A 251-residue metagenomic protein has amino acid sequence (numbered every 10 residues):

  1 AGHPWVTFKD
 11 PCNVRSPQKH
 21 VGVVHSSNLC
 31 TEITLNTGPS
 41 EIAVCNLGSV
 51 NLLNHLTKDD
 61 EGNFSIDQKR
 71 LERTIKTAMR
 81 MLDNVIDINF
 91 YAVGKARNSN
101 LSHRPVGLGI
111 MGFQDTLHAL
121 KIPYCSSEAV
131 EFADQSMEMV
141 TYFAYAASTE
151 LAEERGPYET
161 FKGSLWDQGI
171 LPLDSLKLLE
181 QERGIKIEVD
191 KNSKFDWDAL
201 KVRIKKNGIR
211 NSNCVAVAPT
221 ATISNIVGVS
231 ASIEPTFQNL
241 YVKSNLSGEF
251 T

Functional and structural regions predicted by a protein language model:
H3-N100, P105, I110-L120, V229-T251: Function-dense linear segments that define catalytic or interfacial modules in macromolecule-processing proteins
T74-R97, P123-T220: Internal maturation/activation junctions in enzymes
